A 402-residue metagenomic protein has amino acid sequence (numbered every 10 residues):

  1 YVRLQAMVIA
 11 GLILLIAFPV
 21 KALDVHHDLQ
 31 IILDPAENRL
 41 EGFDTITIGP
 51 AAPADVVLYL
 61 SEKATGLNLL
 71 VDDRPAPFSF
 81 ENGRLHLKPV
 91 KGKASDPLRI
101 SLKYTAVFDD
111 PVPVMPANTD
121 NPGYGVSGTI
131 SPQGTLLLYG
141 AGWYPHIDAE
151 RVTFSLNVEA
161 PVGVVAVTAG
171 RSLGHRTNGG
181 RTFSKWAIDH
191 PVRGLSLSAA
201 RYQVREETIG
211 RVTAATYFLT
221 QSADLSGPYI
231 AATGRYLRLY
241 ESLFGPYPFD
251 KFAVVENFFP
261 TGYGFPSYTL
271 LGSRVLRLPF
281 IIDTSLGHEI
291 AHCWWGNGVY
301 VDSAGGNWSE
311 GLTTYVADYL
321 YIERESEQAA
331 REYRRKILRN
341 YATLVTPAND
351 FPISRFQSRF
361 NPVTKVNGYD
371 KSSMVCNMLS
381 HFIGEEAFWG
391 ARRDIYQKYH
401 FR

Functional and structural regions predicted by a protein language model:
Y1-V8: Bacterial N-terminal signal peptides that target proteins for export
L12-E41, T65-N68, D72, Y124-G128 (+1 more regions): N-terminal, polar/Ser/Thr-rich
F43-K63, Y144-P161: Surface-exposed beta-strand/loop patches in extracellular or lumenal glycoproteins
D44, T129, L156, T182-K185 (+4 more regions): Juxtacatalytic substrate-recognition/specificity segment
S61-P122, G180-T182: A surface-exposed beta-strand-loop module
K103-Y202: Extended, low-hydrophobicity, Ser/Thr/Pro/Gly-biased non-transmembrane segments
Y268-T269, S273-R274, G306-L344: Post-HExxH zinc-binding segment in Zn-dependent metallohydrolases
K365-R402: Amphipathic alpha-helical substructures
